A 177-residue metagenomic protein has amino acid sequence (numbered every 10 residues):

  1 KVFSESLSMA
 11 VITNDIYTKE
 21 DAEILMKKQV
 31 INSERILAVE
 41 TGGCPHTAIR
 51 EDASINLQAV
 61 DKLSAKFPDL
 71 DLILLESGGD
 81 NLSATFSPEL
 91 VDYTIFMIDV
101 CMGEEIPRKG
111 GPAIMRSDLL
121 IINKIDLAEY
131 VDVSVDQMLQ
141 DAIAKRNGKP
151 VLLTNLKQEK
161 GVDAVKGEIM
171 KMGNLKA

Functional and structural regions predicted by a protein language model:
K1-V91, G103-E105, I114: Nucleotide-state-sensitive switch-loop elements of NTP-binding domains
D21, D52, I106-K109, S134 (+1 more regions): Residues at alpha-helix caps and immediate loop-helix transition turns in enzyme cores, especially N- and C-cap
E40, I98, N155: Residues at the C-termini of beta-strands that transition into short coil/loop
L57-K66, D118-D126, I169-A177: Short secondary-structure transition/capping segments
V60-L63, I98, R146: Generic helix-packing signal
S83-V91, V100-G148: Conserved C-terminal guanine-recognition region of P-loop GTPase G domains, centered on the G4
L127-A177: Canonical P-loop GTPase G-domain recognition
